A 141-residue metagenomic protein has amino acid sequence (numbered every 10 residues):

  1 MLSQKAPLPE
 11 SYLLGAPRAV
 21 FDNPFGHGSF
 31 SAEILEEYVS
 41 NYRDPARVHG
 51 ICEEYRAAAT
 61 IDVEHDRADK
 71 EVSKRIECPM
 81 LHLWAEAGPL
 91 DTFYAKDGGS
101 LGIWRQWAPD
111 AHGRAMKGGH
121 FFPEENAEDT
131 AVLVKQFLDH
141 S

Functional and structural regions predicted by a protein language model:
M1-A115, P123, K135-H140: Flexible "cap/lid" subdomain of the alpha/beta-hydrolase fold that forms the substrate-access gate
G118-A131: Catalytic histidine-centered segment of alpha/beta-hydrolase-like enzymes
